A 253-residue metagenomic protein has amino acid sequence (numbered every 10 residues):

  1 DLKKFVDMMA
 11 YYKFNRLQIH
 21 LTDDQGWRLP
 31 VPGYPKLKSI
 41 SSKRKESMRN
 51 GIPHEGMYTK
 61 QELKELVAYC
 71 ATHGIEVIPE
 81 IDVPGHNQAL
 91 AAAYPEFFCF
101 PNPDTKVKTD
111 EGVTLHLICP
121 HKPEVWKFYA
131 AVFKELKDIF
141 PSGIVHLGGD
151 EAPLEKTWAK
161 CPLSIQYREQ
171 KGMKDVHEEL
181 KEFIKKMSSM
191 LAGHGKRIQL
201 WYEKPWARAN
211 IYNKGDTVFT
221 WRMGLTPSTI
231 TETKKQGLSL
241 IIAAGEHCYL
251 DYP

Functional and structural regions predicted by a protein language model:
K3-D24: Catalytic domains of carbohydrate-active enzymes, especially glycoside hydrolases
K4-D7, Q61-A68, T72, K127 (+4 more regions): Alpha-helical scaffolding segments of alpha/beta enzyme cores, especially the outer helices of TIM-barrel or partial
D7-A10, P35, G56, E76: Voltage-sensor-like transmembrane helices and their cytoplasmic interface
Y12-L17, L63-P84, E96, H116-G148: An active-site-proximal structural segment forming one wall of the substrate-binding cleft that immediately precedes
I19-H20, P32, K38, I78-I81: Non-cysteine beta-strand/loop elements that form the S-adenosyl-L-methionine
H20-W27, I81-A89, G148-P153, Y202-K204 (+1 more regions): Short, solvent-exposed turn/loop segments enriched in Gly/Ser/Thr/Pro and often Arg
Q25-T72, N87-K127, E155-K181: Aromatic- and acidic-residue-enriched carbohydrate-binding clefts of CAZyme catalytic domains
A91, V107-G112, P123-W126, D138-H146 (+1 more regions): Active-site core of glycosidic bond-cleaving carbohydrate-active enzymes
